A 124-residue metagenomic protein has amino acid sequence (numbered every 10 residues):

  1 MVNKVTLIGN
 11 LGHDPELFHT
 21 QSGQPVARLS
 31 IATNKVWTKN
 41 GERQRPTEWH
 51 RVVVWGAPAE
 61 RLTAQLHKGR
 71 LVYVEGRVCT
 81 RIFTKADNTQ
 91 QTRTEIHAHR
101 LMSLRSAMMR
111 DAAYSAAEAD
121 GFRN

Functional and structural regions predicted by a protein language model:
M1-N3, P15-P25, T38-R45, E60 (+2 more regions): Acidic, gly/ser/pro-rich intrinsically disordered tails
V5-H13, I31, K68-T80, A98-L101: OB-fold and OB-like beta-barrel modules that bind single-stranded nucleic acids
T20, T33, T47, T80 (+1 more regions): Ser/Thr-centric signal marking residues that sit in or immediately flank functional binding/regulatory motifs
R28-A32, V53, T94-H97: Short, acidic/hydrophobic/Gly-rich beta-strand patch recurrent on exposed beta strands that often constitutes part
W37, W49-H50, Y73: Tryptophan-centric aromatic hotspots in well-structured domains and transmembrane helices
Q44-A57: Disulfide-stabilized netrin-like
W55-Q91, L104: Beta-rich strand-turn-strand
